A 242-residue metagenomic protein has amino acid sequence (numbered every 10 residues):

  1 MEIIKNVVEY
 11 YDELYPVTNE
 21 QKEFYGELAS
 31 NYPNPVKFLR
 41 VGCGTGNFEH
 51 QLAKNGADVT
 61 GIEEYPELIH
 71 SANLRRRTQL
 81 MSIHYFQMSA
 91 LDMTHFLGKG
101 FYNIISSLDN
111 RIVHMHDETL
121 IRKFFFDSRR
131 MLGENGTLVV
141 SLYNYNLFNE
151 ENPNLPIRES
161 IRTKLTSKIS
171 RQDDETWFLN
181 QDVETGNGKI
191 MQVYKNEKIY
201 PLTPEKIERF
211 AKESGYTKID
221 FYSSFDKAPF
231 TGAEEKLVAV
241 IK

Functional and structural regions predicted by a protein language model:
M1-N34: Conserved class I S-adenosyl-L-methionine
P35-G44: Conserved class I S-adenosyl-L-methionine
G46-M93: Class I SAM-dependent methyltransferase SAM/SAH-binding core
T94-I105: A short acidic, Gly/Pro-enriched loop at the edge of an enzyme's catalytic core that lines a small-molecule cofactor
N103-T119: A short SAM/SAH-binding and catalytic strip from SAM-dependent methyltransferases
R122-E134: A short glycine-rich, Lys/Arg-flanked "PGG" loop and its adjoining helix->strand segment in the class I
V139-E208: SAM-dependent methyltransferase
P204-K242: C-terminal lobe and adjacent flexible extensions of AdoMet/dcAdoMet transferase-like proteins
